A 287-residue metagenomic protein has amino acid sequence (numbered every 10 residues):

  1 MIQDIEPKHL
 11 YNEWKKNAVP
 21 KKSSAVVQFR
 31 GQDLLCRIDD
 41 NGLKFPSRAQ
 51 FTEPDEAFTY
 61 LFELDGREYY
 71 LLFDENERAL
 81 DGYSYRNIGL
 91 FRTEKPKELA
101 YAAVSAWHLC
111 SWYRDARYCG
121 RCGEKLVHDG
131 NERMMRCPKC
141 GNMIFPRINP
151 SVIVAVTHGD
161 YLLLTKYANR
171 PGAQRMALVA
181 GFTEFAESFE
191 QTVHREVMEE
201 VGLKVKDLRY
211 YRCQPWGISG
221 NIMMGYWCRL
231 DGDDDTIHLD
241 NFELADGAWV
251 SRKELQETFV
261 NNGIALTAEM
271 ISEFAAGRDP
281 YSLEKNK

Functional and structural regions predicted by a protein language model:
M1-A116, P171-R175, D240-K287: Nudix hydrolase/Nudix homology domain
S105-A155: Cys/His-rich short segments
V127-G130, G202-R212: Short, well-structured beta-strand/strand-turn elements
M135-A177, F182-T183, K204, R209 (+1 more regions): N-terminal strand-loop-strand
V152, I222-M224, A245: Change "...and in nucleic-acid phosphodiester-cleaving endonucleases..." to "...and in nucleic-acid processing enzymes
V179, V193, V197: Hydrophobic alpha-helical positions that pack around
S188-F189: N-terminal phosphate-binding loop and adjacent alpha-helix
Q214-H238: Active-site-adjacent beta-strand/loop module that shapes the phosphate/pyrophosphate-binding cleft
